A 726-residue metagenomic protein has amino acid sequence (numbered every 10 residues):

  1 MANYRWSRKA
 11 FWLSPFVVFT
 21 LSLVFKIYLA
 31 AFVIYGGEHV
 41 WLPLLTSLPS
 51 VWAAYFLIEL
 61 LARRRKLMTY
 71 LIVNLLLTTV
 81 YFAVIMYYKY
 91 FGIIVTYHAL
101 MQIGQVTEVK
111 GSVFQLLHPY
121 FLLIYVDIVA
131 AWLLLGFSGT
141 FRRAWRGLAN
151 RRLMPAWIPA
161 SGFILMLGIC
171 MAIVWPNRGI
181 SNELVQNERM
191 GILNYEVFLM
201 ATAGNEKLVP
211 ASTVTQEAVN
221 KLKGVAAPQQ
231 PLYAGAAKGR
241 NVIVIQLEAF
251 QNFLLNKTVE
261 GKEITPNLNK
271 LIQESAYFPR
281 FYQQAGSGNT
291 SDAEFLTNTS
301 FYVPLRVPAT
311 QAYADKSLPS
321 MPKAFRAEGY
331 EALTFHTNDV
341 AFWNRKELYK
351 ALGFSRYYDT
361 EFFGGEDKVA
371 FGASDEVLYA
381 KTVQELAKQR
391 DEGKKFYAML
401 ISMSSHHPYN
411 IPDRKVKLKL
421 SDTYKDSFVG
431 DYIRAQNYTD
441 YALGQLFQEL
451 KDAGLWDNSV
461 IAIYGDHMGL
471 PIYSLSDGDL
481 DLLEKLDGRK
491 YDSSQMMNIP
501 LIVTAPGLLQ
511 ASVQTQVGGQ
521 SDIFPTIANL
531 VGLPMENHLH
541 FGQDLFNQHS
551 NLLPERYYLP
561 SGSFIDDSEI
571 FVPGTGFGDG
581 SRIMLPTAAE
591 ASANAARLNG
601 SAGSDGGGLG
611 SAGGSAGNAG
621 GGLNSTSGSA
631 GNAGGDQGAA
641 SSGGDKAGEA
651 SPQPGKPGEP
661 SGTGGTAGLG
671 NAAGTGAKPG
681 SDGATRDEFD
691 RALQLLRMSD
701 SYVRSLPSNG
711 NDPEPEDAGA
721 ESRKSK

Functional and structural regions predicted by a protein language model:
M1-E196, G643: Transmembrane and membrane-interface helices of multi-pass, inner-membrane envelope-modifying transferases
W6-G37, I58-R65, A149-R152, N194-V209 (+4 more regions): Short, charge-rich amphipathic segments
F11-V40, F114-P119, S138-A149, E206-A227 (+3 more regions): Short secondary-structure boundary segments
L60, F82, V109, K221-L222 (+4 more regions): Residues that form generic nucleotide/phosphate-binding pockets
T78, E183-M190, V225, A442 (+1 more regions): Alpha-helical scaffold segments in carbohydrate-active enzymes
Y90-A99, L117-H118, E206-T215, T290 (+5 more regions): A diffuse structural propensity rather than consistent per-protein peaks
C170-G239, V244-I245: Membrane-interface segments at or immediately adjacent to transmembrane helices that form the boundary between
A227-K726: Solvent-exposed soluble domains appended to multi-pass membrane proteins
